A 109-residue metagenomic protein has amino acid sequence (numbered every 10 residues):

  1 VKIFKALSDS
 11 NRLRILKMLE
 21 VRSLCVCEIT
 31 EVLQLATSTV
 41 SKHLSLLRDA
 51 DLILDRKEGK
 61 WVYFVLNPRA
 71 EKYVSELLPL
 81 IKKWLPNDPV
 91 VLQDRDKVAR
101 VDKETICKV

Functional and structural regions predicted by a protein language model:
V1-L7, L52, L78, A99 (+1 more regions): N-terminal leader segment of winged-helix/HTH proteins
K2-T39, S45, W61-E71: N-terminal helix-turn-helix DNA-binding core of bacterial DNA-binding proteins
L33, D51-D55, V74: Alpha-helical interaction segments
D49-E58, V65-L66: Beta-hairpin "wing" of winged helix-turn-helix
K72-V109: Amphipathic alpha-helical dimerization/coiled-coil segments that flank or bridge DNA-binding/regulatory modules
